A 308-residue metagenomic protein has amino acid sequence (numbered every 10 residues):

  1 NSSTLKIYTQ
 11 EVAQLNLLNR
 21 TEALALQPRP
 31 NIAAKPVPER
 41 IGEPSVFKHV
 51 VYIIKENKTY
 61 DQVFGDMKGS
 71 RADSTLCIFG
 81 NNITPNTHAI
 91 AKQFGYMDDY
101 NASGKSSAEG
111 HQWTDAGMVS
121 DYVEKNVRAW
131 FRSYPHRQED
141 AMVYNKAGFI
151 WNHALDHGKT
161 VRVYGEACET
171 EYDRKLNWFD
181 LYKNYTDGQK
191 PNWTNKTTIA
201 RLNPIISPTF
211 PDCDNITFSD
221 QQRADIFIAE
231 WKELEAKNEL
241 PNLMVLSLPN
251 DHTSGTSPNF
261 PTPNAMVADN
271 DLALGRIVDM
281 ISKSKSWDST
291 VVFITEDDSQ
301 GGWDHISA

Functional and structural regions predicted by a protein language model:
S2-I7: Short loop/turn segments immediately following beta-strands, especially the blade-tip and inter-blade linker loops
Y8-A308: N-terminal pro-sequences and low-complexity stem/linker regions of secreted or lumenal proteins
